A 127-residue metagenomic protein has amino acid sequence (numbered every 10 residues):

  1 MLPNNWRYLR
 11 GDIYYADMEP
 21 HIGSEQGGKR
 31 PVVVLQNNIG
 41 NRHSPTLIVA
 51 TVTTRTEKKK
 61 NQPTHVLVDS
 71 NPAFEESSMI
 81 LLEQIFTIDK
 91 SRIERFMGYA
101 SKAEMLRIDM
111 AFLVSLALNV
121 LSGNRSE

Functional and structural regions predicted by a protein language model:
M1-L2: Short alpha-helix capping/helix-loop boundary micro-motifs
N5-W6, S70-E127: C-terminal terminal-subdomain/extension
E19-G23: Short, charged beta-turn/beta-strand-edge "cap" motif at the junction between a beta-strand and an adjacent loop
E25, N41, K58-K59, S77 (+2 more regions): Intrinsically disordered, low-complexity acidic/polar segments
Q26-G28, V34-D69: Compact nucleic-acid interaction/catalytic patches
V32-V33, V49, L82, I108: A structural motif
